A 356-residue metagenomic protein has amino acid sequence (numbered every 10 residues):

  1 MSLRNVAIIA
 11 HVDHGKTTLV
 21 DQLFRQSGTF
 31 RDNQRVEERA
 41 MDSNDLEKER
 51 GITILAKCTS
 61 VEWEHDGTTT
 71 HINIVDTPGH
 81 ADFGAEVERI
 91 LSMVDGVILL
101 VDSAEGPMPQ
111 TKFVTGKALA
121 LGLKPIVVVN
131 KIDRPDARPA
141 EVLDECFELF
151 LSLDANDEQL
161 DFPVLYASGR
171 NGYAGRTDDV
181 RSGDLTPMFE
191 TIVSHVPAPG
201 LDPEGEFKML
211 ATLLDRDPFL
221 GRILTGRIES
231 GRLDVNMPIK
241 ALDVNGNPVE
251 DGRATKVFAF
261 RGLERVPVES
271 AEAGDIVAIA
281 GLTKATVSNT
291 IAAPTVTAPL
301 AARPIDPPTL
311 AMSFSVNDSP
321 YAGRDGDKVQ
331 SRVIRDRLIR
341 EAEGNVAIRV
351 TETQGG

Functional and structural regions predicted by a protein language model:
M1-G356: Structural and coupling elements of P-loop NTPases
